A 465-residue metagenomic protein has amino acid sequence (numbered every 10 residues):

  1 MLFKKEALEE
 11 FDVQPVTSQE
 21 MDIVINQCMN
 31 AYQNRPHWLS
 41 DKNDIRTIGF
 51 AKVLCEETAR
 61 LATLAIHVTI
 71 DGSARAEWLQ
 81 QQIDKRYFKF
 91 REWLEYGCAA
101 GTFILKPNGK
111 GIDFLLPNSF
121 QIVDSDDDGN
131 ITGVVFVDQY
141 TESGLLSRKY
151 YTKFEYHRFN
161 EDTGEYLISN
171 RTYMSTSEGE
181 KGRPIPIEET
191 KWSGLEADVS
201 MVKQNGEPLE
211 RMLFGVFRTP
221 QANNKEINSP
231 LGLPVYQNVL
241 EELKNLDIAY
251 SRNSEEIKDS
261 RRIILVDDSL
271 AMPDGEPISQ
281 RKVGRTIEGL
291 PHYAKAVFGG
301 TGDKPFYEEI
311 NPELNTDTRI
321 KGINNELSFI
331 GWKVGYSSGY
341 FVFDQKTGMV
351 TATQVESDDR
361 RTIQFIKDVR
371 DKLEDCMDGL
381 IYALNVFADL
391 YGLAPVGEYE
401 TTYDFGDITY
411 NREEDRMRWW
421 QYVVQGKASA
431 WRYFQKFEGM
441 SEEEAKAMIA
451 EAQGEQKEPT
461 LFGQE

Functional and structural regions predicted by a protein language model:
M1-L145, Q464-E465: Extended, helix-rich architectural segments
D22-I45, F298-K333, V350-D375, E400-Y433: Extended, non-catalytic structural segments that build the interaction scaffolds of large macromolecular assemblies
R75, Q82, R86-F90, N238 (+4 more regions): Short amphipathic alpha-helical segments
L94, P107-K110, I257-V266, Y340-K346 (+4 more regions): Short coil/turn segments at secondary-structure boundaries
I104-L233: Extended, regular secondary-structure scaffolds
L195-S357, E400, G406-I408: Extended, charged amphipathic alpha-helical segments
I330, D344-T351, L380-F387, L393-T402 (+2 more regions): Active/binding-pocket-proximal capping segment
M417-E465: Activation/maturation switch segments at domain boundaries
